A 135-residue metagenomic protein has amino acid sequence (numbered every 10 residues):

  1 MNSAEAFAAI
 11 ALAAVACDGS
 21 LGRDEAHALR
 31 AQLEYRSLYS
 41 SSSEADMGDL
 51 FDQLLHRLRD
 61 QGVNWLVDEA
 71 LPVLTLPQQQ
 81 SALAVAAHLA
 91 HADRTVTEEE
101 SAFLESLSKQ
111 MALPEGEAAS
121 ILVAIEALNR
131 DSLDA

Functional and structural regions predicted by a protein language model:
M1-A135: Small-residue-enriched hydrophobic alpha-helices in membranes
